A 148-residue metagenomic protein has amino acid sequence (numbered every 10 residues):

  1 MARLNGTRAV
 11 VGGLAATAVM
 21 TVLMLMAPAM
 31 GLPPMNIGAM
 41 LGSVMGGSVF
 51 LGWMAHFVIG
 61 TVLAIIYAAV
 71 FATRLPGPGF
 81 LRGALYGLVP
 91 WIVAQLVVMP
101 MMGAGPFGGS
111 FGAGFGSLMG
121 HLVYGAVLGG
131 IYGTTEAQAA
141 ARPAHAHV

Functional and structural regions predicted by a protein language model:
M1-V148: Juxtamembrane/disordered regions of integral membrane proteins
